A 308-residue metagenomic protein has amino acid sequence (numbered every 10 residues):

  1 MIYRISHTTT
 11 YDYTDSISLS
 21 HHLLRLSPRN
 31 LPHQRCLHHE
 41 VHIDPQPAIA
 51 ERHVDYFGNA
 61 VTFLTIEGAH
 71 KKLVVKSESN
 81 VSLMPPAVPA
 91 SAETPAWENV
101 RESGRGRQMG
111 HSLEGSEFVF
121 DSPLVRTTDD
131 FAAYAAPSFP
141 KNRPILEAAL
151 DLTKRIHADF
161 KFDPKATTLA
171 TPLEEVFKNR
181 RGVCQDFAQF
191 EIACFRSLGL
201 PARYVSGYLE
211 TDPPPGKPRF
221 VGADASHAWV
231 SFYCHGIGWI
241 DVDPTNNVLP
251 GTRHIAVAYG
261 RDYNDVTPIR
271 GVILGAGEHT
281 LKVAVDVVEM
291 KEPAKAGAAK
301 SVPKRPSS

Functional and structural regions predicted by a protein language model:
M1-A133, P137, N142: Linear, non-domain "peripheral" regions
I5-H7, S20, L37, A60 (+4 more regions): A generic structural signal for well-ordered coil/turn residues at beta-strand boundaries that shape enzyme active-site
Y13, H53, E93, A158 (+4 more regions): Glycine-rich, flexible loop/turn motifs
Y13, V81, C234, V287-E289: Short beta-strand segments enriched in hydrophobic/aromatic residues within well-folded beta-rich domains
L24-P28, P32-Q34, H39-H42, N246-T267 (+3 more regions): Glycine-rich, small/acidic residue-mixed loop/short-helix segments
A96-G182, F190, R261-Y263, E278 (+2 more regions): Secondary-structure boundary elements
K154, D186-G277: Hydrophobic/aromatic-rich core segments of domains that either
G297-S308: Acidic, low-complexity intrinsically disordered tails
